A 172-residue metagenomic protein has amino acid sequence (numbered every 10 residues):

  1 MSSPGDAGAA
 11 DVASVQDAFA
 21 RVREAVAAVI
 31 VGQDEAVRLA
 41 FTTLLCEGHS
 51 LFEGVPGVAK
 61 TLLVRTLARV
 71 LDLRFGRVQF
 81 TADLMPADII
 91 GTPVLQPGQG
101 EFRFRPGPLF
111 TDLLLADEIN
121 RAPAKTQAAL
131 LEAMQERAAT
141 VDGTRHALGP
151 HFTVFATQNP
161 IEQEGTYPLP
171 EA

Functional and structural regions predicted by a protein language model:
M1-D11: Interdomain "pre-motor" coupling segment immediately N-terminal to P-loop NTPase/helicase cores
V12-V58: Pre-Walker A (pre-P-loop) alpha-helix and adjacent loop at the N terminus of AAA/AAA+ ATPase modules, a conserved
A28, C46, R69-L73, L95 (+3 more regions): Conserved amphipathic alpha-helical interaction elements at protein-protein interfaces in regulatory, energy-coupling
R38-T42, L95-A116, T144: Conserved alpha-helical scaffold flanking the Walker A/P-loop in AAA+ ATPase domains
F41-A82: Walker A/P-loop
S50, L114, F152: Conserved beta-strand position immediately N-terminal to the Walker
V55, I89, T157: P-loop (Walker A) phosphate-binding loop of NTP-binding proteins
Q96-E101, E118-A129, M134-A172: Canonical AAA+ ATPase core
